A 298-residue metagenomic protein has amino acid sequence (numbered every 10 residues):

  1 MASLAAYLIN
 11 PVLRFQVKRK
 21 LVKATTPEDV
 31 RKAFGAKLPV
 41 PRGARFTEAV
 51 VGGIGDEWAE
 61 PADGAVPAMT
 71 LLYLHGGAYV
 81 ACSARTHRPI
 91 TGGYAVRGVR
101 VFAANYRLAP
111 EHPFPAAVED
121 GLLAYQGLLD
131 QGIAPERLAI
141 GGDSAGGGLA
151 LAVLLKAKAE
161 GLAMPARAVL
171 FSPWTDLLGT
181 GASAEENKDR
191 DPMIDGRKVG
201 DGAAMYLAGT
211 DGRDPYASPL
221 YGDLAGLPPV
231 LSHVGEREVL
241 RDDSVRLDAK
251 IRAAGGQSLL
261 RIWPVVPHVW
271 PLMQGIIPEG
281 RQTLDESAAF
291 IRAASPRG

Functional and structural regions predicted by a protein language model:
M1-D63, P296-G298: A glycine/proline-hinged amphipathic helix-loop "lid/cap" segment that gates access to hydrophobic ligand pockets
P67-G77: Short beta-strand element of the alpha/beta-hydrolase
S83-A84, I90, F102-R137, Q274-G280: Catalytic nucleophile-loop/oxyanion-hole region of alpha/beta-hydrolase and closely related hydrolase-like folds
G142, G146, A150: Gly/Ala-rich beta-loop-alpha elbow adjacent to hydrolase catalytic centers
L155-T210: Hydrolase active-site cap/lid region
S232-V234: Short beta-strand/loop motif that positions the catalytic acidic residue of the alpha/beta-hydrolase fold
R252-V269: Catalytic histidine neighborhood in serine/cysteine hydrolases with alpha/beta-hydrolase-type architecture
I276-G298: Catalytic active-site module of serine/aspartate enzymes centered on a nucleophile-bearing elbow/loop
